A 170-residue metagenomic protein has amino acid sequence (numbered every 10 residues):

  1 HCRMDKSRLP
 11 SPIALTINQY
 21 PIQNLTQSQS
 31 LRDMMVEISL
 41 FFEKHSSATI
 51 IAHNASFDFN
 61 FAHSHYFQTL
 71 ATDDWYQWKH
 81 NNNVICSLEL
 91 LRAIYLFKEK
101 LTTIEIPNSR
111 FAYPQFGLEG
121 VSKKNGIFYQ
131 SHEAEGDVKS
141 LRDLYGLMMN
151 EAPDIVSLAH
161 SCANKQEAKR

Functional and structural regions predicted by a protein language model:
H1-Y20, F42-C162: Metal-dependent phosphoesterase core characteristic of DEDDh/y 3'-5' exonuclease domains
N18-M35, F41: Metal-dependent phosphoesterase signature
S161-R170: Acidic catalytic cores of enzymes that act on phosphate-bearing nucleotides/polynucleotides
